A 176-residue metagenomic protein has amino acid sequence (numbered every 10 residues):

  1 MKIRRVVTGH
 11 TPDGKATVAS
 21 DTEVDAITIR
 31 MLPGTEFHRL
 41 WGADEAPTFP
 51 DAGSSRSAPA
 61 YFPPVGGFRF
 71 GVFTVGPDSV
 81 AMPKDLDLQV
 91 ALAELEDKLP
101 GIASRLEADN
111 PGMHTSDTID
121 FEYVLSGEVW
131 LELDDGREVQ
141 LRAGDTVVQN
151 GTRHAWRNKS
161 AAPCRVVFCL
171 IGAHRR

Functional and structural regions predicted by a protein language model:
K2-R4, S116-D117: Short, small/polar residue-rich loop motifs at catalytic or cofactor-binding pockets
V6, H10-T11, K15-S20, D25-I27 (+1 more regions): Double-stranded beta-helix
E23-V24, R56, F70-S116, N150-R153 (+1 more regions): Conserved short histidine dyad/triad with adjacent acidic residue
I27-P77: Short, well-structured hydrophobic secondary-structure segments
R56, G76, W130, E138 (+2 more regions): Ligand-binding loop in jelly-roll beta-barrel domains
A108-R142: A short beta-strand-loop-beta hairpin characteristic of the jelly-roll/cupin
